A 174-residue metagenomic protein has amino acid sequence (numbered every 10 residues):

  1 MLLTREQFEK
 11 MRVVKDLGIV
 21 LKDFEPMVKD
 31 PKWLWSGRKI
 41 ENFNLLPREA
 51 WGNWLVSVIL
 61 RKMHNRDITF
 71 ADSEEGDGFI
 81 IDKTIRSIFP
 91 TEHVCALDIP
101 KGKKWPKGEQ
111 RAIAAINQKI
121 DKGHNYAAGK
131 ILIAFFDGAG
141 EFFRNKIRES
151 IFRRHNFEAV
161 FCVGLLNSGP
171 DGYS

Functional and structural regions predicted by a protein language model:
M1-F70, C95-S174: Charged, structured surface patches that assemble and position nucleic-acid processing machinery
K62-T84: Long amphipathic N-terminal alpha/beta scaffold segment
G78-I80, F89-D98: Conserved catalytic cores of phosphodiester-cleaving nucleases, focusing on short active-site segments
